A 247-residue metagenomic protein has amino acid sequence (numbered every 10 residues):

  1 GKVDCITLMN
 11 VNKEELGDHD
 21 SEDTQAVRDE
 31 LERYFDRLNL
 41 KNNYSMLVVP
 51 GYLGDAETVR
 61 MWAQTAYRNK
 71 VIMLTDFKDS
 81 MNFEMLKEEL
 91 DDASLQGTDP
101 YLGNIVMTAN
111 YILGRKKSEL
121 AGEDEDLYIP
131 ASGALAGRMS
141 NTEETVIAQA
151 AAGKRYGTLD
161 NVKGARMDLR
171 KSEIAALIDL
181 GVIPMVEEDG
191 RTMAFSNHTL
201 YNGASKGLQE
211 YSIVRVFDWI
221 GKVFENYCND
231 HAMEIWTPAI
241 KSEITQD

Functional and structural regions predicted by a protein language model:
G1, N39-T58, A66-D247: Structured, hydrophobic secondary-structure cores that serve as assembly/anchoring elements
G1-L16: Extended assembly-interface regions of large multimeric machines
K13-E14, Q25, D29-E30, Q149 (+2 more regions): Generic secondary-structure boundary signal with a strong preference for alpha-helix termini
K13-G17, S80-F83: A short acidic, often aromatic-flanked loop/helix-cap motif at beta-alpha or helix-coil junctions that lines enzyme
L16-R28, K241, T245: Phosphate/oxyanion-binding active-site loops and adjacent basic polyanion-contact surfaces
D23-L38, D55: Structured alpha-helical segments in the cores of large, soluble enzyme domains
W62: Aromatic/hydrophobic pocket-lining residues that form π-stacking "cages" and hydrophobic walls in ligand
